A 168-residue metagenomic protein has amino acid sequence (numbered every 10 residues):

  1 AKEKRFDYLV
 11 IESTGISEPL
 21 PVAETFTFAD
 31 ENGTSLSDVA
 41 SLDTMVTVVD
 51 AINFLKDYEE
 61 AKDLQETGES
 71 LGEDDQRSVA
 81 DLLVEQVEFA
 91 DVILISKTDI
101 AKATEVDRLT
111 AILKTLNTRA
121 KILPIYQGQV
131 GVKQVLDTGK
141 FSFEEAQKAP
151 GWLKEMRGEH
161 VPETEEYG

Functional and structural regions predicted by a protein language model:
A1-D81: Nucleotide-state-sensitive switch-loop elements of NTP-binding domains
E66-G168: C-terminal accessory "lid"/substrate-recognition subdomains
